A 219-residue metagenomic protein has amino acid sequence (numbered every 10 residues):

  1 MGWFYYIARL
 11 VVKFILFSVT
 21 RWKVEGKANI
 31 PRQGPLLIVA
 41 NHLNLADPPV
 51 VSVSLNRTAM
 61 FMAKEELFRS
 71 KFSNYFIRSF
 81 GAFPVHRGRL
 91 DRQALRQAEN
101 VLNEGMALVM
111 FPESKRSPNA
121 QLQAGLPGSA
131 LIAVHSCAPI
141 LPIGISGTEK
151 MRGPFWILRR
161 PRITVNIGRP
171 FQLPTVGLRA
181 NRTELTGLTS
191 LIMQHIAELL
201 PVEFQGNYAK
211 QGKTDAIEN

Functional and structural regions predicted by a protein language model:
M1, M62-A63, R87-G88, P118-N119 (+1 more regions): A generic secondary-structure micro-motif detector that highlights 1-2 residue hydrophobic/ambivalent hotspots embedded
F4-I7, Q93-N219: Non-catalytic C-terminal accessory region of glycerolipid acyltransferases and related lyso-lipid remodeling enzymes
Y5-L10, F17-S18, P31-R89, Q97: Catalytic core of membrane glycerolipid acyltransferases/transacylases, capturing the structured, soluble-facing
F17-E25, R89, S146-E149: Short gly/ser/thr-rich secondary-structure transition/capping motifs
W22-V24, A82, V165: Generic structural signal for residues in well-ordered beta-strands
K23-Q33: Membrane-interface helix-loop junction between the first two transmembrane segments
A28, E65, H86, G144 (+1 more regions): Residues at the C-termini of beta-strands that transition into short coil/loop
